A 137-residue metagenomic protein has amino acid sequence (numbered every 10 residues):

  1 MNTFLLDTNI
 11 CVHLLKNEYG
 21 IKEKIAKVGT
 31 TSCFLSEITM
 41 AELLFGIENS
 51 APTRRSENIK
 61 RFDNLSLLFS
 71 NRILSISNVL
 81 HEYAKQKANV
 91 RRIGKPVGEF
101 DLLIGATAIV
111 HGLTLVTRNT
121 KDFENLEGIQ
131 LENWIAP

Functional and structural regions predicted by a protein language model:
M1-S36, E48-N64, L68, P137: Short, well-structured N-terminal submotif of metal-dependent ribonuclease cores
D7-N9, D101, N119-D122: Acidic active-site catalytic centers that drive phospho-/nucleotidyl reactions and related ester hydrolyses
C11, M40-L43, F123: A generic structural signal for short hydrophobic patches within well-formed alpha-helices
K24, E37, E82, D122-N125: Residue-level recognition of specific faces of alpha-helices
E37-T39, S77, N119, I135: Residues at the C-termini of beta-strands that transition into short coil/loop
F45-E48, N71-V116: Active-site neighborhoods of divalent-metal-dependent phosphate/nucleic-acid chemistry enzymes
G105, I109-P137: Acidic, PIN/NYN-like endoribonuclease modules and their adjacent C-terminal/linker elements
